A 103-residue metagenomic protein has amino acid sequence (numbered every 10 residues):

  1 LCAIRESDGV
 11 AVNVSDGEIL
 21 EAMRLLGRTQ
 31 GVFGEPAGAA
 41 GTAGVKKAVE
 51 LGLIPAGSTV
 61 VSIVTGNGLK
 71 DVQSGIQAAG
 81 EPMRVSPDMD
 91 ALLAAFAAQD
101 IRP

Functional and structural regions predicted by a protein language model:
L1-P55: Active-site-adjacent helical/loop segments in soluble small-molecule enzymes
A43-P103: Phosphate-binding loop/pocket of nucleotide- and phosphate-handling active sites
